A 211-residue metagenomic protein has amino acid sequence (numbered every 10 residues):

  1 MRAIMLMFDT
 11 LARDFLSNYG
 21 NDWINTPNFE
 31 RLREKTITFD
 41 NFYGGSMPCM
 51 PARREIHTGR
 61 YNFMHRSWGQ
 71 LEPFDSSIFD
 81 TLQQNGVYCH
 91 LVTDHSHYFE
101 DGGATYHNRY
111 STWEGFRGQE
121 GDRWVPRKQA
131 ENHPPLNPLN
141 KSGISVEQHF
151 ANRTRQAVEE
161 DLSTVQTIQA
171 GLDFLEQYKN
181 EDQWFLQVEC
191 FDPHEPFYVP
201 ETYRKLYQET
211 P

Functional and structural regions predicted by a protein language model:
M1-P211: Catalytic domains that recognize anionic headgroups
